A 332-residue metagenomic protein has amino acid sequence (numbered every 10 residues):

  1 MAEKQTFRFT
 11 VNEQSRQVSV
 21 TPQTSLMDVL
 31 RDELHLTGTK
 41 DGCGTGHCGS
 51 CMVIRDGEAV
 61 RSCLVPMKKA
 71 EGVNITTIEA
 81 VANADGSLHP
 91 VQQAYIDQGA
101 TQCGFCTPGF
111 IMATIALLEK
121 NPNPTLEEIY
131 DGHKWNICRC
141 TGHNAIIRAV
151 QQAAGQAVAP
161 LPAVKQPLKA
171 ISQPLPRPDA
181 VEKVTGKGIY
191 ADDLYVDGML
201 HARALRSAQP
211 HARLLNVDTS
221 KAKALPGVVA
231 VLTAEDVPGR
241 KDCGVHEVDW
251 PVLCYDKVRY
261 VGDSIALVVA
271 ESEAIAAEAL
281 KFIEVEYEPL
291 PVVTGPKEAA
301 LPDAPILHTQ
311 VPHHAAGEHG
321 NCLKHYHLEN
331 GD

Functional and structural regions predicted by a protein language model:
M1-A170, V181: Signature of N-terminal electron-transfer/Fe-S-associated modules in redox systems
A154-G331: Flexible, low-hydrophobicity surface segments
